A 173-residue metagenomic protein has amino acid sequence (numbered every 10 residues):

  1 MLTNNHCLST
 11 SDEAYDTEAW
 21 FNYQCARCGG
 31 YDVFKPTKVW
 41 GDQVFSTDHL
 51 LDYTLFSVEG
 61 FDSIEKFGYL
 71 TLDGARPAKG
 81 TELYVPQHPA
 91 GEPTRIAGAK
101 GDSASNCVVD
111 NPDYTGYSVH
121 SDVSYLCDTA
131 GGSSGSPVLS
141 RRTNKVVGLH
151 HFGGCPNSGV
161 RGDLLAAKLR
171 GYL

Functional and structural regions predicted by a protein language model:
L2, V147-G148: Generic structural signal for well-ordered beta-strand positions
L2-L126, G131, L139-R142, S158-G162: Serine endopeptidase catalytic core focused on the charge-relay Asp
G162-L173: A recurrent domain-boundary module in secreted/ectodomain proteins
